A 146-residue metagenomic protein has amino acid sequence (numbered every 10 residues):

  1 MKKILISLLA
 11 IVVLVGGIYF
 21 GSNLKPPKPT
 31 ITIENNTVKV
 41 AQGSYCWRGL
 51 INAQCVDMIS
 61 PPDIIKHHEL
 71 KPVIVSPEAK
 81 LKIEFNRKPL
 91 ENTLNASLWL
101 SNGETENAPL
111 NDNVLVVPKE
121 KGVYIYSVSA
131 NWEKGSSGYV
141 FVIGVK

Functional and structural regions predicted by a protein language model:
L5-Y19: Hydrophobic membrane-insertion alpha-helices, especially the h-region of bacterial N-terminal signal peptides
V15-D57: N-terminal export/targeting and maturation segments
P29, S136-K146: Edge beta-strands of extracellular beta-sandwich domains
W47-E104: Mature extracytoplasmic domains of secretory-pathway proteins
I74-S76, L110, K119-K121: Surface-exposed coil/turn segments at beta-strand junctions on protein surfaces, enriched
E104-N111: Short beta-strand segments within Ig-like beta-sandwich modules, predominantly Fibronectin type-III
L115-I125, E133: Surface-exposed, short loops/turns at beta-strand junctions within beta-sandwich domains
